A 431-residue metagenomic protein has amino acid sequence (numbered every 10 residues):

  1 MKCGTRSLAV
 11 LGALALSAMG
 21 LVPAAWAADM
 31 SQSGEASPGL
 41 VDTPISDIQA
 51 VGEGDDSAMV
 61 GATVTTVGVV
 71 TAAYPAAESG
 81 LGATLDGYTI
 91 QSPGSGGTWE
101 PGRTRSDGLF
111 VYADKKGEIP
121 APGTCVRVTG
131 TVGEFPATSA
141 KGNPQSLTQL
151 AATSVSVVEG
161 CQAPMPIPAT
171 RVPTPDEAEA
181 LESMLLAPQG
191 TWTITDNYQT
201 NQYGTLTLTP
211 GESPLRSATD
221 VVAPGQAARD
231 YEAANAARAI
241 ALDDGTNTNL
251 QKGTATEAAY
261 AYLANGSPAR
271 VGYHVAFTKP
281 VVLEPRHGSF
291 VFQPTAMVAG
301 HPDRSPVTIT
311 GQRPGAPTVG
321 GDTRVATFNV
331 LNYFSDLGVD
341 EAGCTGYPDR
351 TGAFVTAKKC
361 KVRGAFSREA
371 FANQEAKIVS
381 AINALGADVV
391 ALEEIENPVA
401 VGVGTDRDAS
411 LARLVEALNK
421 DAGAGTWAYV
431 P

Functional and structural regions predicted by a protein language model:
M1-D29: Secretory targeting and sorting signals
V10, G34-A36, V403: Intrinsically disordered, low-complexity serine/threonine-rich segments
A18, N332, N397: Active-site micro-motifs of SAM-dependent methyltransferase domains
L21, V319, A422-G423: Short, structurally constrained coil/turn elements that cap an alpha-helix or connect an alpha-helix to the following
A28-M30, G34-T356, Q374-S380, L418: Extended non-catalytic accessory segments flanking core domains
R171, V362-R363, Q374, V399: Flexible glycine/proline-enriched surface loops and loop-helix/loop-strand junctions
F354-A372: Conserved SGNH/GDSL esterase-like catalytic core that processes O-acyl groups on lipids and polysaccharides
R368-P431: Active-site surface patch of divalent metal-dependent phosphodiester/phosphate bond hydrolases
